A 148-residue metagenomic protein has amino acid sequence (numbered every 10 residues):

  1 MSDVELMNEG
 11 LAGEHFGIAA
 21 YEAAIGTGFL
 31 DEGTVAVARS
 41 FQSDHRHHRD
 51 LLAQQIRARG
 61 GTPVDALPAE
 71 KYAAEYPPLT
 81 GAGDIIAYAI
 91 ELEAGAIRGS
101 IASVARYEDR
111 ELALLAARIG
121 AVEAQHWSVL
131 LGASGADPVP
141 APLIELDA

Functional and structural regions predicted by a protein language model:
M1-A148: All-alpha RGS (Regulator of G-protein Signaling) helical domain and cognate RGS-like helical scaffolds
